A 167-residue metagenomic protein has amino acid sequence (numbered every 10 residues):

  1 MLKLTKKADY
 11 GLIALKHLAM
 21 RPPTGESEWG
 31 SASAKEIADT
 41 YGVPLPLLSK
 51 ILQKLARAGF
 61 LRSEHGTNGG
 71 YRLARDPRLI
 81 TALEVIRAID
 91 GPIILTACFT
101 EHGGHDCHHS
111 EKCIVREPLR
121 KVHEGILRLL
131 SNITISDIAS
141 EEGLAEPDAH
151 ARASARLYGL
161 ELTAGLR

Functional and structural regions predicted by a protein language model:
L2, K6, L12-V43: N-terminal helix-turn-helix DNA-binding core of bacterial DNA-binding proteins
D39, A56-R57: Alpha-helical residues within the helix-turn-helix
P46: Key DNA-contact positions within bacterial/archaeal DNA-binding proteins
L52-Q53: Short, hydrophobic-biased segments on the C-terminal half of alpha helices that form "recognition helices"
G59-A74: Beta-hairpin "wing" of winged helix-turn-helix
P77-H102, V115-E124: Conserved segment of winged-helix/HTH DNA-binding domains
T100-R167: C-terminal regulatory/oligomerization modules of transcriptional regulators
